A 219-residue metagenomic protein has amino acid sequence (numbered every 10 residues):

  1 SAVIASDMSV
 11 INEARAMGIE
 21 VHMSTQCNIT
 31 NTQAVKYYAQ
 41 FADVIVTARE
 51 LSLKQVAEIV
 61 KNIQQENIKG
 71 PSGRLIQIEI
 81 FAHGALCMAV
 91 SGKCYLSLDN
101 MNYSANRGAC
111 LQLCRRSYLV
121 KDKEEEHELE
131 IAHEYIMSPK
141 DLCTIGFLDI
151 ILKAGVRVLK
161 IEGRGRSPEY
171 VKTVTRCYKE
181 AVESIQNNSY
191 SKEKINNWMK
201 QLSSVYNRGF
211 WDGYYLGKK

Functional and structural regions predicted by a protein language model:
S1-A34: Active-site beta->alpha loop and helix N-cap motifs at the rims of alpha/beta catalytic domains
A5, E20-H22, K36-A39, V44-K219: Surface-exposed amphipathic alpha-helical tracts and adjacent flexible/coil segments at the periphery of soluble enzymes
